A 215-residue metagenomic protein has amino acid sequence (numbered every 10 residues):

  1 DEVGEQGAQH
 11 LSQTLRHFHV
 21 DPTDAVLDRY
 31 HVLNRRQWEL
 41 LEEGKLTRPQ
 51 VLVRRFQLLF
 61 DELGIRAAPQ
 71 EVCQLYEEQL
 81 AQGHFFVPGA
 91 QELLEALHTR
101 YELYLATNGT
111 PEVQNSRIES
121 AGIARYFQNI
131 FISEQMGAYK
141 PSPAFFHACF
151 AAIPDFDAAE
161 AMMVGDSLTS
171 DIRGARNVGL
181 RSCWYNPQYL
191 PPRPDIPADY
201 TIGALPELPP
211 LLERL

Functional and structural regions predicted by a protein language model:
D1-V32: Active-site neighborhood of HAD-like aspartate-dependent phosphohydrolases
E5-H10, Q50-R54, E112, A144: A generic alpha-helix surface/boundary motif
H10-F18, Q50-I65: Helix-loop "lid/cap" segments that line or gate small-molecule binding pockets
R16-D28, E62-Q74, Y126, A158: Short, surface-exposed acidic
L33, T99-R100, Y126: Structured helix-beta-strand junction loops
R35-K45, Y185: A short secondary-structure junction motif
P49-V53, P69-L105: Short, acidic loop-to-helix structural element flanking the phosphoryl-transfer center in phosphate-processing enzymes
E95, T110-L215: Asp-based, Mg2+/Mn2+-dependent phosphohydrolase catalytic module
